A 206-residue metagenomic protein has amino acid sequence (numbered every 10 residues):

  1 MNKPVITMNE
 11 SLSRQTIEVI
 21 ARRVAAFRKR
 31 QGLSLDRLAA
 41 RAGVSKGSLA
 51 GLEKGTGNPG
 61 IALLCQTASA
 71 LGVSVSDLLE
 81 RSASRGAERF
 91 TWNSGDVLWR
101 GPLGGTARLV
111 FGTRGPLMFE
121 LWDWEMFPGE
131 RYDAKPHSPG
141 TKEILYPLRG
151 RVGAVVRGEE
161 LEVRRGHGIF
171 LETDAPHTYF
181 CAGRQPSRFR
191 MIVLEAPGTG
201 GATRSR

Functional and structural regions predicted by a protein language model:
R22-R41: Short basic helix-loop element that most often maps to the first helix and adjoining turn of HTH DNA-binding modules
V44-P59: Recognition helix of helix-turn-helix/homeodomain-like DNA-binding domains that insert into the DNA major groove
A62, Q66-M118: A short, N-terminal "cap"/entry segment at the start of jelly-roll beta-barrel domains of the cupin/DSBH fold
D96-P136, M191-P197: A short glycine-rich, His/Asp/Glu-containing loop-to-beta-strand
D123-M126, H137-A154: Short, conserved beta-strand element in jelly-roll/cupin
Y132, E143, G150-V155, G168-I169 (+1 more regions): Short beta-strand segments in beta-sandwich/barrel cores
R157-T173: Short acidic-glycine-tyrosine-enriched beta hairpin
A182, S187-R206: Double-stranded beta-helix
